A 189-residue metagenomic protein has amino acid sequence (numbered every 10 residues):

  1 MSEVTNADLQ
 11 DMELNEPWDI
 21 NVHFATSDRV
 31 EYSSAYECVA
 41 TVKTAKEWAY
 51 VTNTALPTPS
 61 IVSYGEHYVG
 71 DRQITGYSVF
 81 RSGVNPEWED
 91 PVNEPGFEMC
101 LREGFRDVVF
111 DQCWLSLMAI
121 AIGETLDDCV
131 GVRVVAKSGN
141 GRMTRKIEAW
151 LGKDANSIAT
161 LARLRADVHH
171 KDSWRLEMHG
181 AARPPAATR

Functional and structural regions predicted by a protein language model:
M1-A7, N15-P17, S34, A55-L56 (+1 more regions): Conserved NAD+-utilizing ADP-ribose enzyme module
Q10-S33: Short aromatic-glycine-(Arg/Gly/Cys) micro-motifs in beta-strand/loop hairpins
Y36-T41: A short, exposed loop/beta-hairpin motif centered on an aromatic-Gly-Thr core
K43-K46, C113: Generic alpha-helix structural propensity
K46-T58: Short active-site loop/helix that positions an aromatic residue
